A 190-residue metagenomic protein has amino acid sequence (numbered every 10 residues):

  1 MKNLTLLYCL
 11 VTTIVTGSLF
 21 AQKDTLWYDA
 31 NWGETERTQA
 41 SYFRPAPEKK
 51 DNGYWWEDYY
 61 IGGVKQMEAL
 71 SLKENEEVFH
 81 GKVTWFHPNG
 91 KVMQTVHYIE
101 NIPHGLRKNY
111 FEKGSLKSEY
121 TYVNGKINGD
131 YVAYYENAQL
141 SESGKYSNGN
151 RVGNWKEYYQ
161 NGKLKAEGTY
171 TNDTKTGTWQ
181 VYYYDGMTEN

Functional and structural regions predicted by a protein language model:
M1-L26: Bacterial Sec-dependent N-terminal signal peptides
A21-Y110, S115-V123, I127-Y135, Q139-S147 (+4 more regions): Periodic aromatic/glycine/histidine/acidic cluster detector with a strong bias toward beta-strand repeat architectures
